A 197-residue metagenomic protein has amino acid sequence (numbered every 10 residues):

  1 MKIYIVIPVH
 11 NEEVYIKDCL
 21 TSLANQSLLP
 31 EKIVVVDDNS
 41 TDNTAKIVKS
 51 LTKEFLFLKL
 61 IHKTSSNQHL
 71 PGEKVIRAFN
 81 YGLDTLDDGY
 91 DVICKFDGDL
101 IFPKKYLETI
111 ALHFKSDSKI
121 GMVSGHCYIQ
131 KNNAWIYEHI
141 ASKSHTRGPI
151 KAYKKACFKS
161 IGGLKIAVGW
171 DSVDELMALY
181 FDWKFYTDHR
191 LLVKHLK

Functional and structural regions predicted by a protein language model:
M1-N25: N-proximal low-complexity "stem/linker" segments adjacent to membrane-targeting elements
K2-Y4, K32, V173: Cell-envelope/extracellular polymer assembly enzymes that use nucleotide-activated donors
L20-N67: Acidic donor-binding segment of Leloir-type glycosyltransferases
I76-V92: Active-site nucleotide-sugar/metal-binding loop of Leloir-type enzymes
G89-I101: Short beta-strand-to-loop acidic/aromatic patch adjacent to the donor-nucleotide binding site
I101-I136: Conserved donor NDP-sugar-binding/catalytic core segment of glycosyltransferases
T146-G162: Conserved nucleotide-sugar donor-binding and metal-coordinating catalytic region shared by glycosyltransferases
C157-S160, A167-L196: A short, conserved alpha-helix in the catalytic core of glycosyltransferases
